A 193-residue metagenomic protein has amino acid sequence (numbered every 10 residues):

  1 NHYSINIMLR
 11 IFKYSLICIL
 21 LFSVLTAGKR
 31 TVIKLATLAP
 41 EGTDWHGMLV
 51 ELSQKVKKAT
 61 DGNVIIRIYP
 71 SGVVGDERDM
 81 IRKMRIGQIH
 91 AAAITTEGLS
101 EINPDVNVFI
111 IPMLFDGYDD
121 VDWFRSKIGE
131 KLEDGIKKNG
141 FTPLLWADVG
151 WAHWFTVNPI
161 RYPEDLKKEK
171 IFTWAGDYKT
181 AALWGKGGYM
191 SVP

Functional and structural regions predicted by a protein language model:
N1-I7: Short, Lys/Arg-enriched N-terminal segments with co-localized hydrophobic residues within the first ~10-30 amino acids
R10-I17: Sec-dependent signal peptide recognition, specifically the positively charged N-region followed immediately by
L25-T37, W45, K57-I65, K137 (+1 more regions): Immediate post-signal peptide segment of exported/extracytoplasmic ligand-binding proteins
K34-E51, S71-G75: Extracytoplasmic "Venus flytrap"
G42-R67, K131, Y178-L183: Short, polar/charged alpha-helical segment
E51, K58-A59, I65-H90, G117: Extracytoplasmic small-molecule ligand-binding "clamshell" domains of the periplasmic binding protein/Venus flytrap
S53-Q54, R85, H90, T95-V192: Contiguous mixed-secondary-structure segments that line small-molecule binding/active-site clefts of soluble domains
